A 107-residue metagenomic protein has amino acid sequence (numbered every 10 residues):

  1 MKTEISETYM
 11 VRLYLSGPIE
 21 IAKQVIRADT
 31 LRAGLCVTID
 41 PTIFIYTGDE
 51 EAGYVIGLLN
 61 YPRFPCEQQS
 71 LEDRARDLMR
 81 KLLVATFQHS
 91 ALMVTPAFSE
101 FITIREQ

Functional and structural regions predicted by a protein language model:
M1-S6, Y46-G48: Short, flexible, solvent-exposed loop/turn segments with mixed acidic/basic and small polar residues
I5-G17, V55-G57: Short glycine-/aliphatic-rich beta-strand segments at the starts of folded cytosolic domains
Y14-S16, D40, L59, V94-P96: A structural detector for beta-sheet-dominated domains
L15-P41: Short, well-structured hydrophobic secondary-structure segments
A22, F44-Y46, F101: A broad, structure-centric signal for solvent-exposed, well-ordered loop/edge residues that line or flank functional
L35-E72: Short, intrinsically disordered low-complexity segments
P65-E106: Short, compact, well-ordered microdomains
